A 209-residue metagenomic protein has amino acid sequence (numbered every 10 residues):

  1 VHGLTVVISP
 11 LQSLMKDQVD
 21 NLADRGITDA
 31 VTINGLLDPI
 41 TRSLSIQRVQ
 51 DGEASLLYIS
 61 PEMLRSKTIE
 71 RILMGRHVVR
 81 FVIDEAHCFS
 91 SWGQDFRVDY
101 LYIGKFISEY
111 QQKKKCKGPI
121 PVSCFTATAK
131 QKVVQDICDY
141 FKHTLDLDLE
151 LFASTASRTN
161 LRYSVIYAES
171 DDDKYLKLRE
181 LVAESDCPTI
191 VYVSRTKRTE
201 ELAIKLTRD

Functional and structural regions predicted by a protein language model:
V1-G3, K16-D209: Helicase motor core with emphasis on the C-terminal RecA-like subdomain
V6-V7: Gly/serine-rich nucleotide phosphate-binding loop at the start of the catalytic core of nucleotide/ADP-ribose-handling
S13: Conserved Rossmann-like nucleotide-cofactor binding loop
